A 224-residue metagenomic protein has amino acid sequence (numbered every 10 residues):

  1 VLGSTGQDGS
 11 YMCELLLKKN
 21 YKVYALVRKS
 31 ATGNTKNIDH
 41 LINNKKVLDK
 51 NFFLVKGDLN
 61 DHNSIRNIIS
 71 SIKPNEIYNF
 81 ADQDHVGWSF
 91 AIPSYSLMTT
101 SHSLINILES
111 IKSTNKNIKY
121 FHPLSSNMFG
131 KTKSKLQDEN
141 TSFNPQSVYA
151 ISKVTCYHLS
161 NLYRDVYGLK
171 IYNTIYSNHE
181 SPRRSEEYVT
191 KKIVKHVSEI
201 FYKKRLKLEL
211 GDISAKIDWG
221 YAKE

Functional and structural regions predicted by a protein language model:
V1-H179: N-terminal Rossmann-like NAD(P)+-binding domain of SDR-like oxidoreductases, especially those catalyzing
T132-L136, V148, H158-E224: NAD(P)-dependent short-chain dehydrogenase/reductase
